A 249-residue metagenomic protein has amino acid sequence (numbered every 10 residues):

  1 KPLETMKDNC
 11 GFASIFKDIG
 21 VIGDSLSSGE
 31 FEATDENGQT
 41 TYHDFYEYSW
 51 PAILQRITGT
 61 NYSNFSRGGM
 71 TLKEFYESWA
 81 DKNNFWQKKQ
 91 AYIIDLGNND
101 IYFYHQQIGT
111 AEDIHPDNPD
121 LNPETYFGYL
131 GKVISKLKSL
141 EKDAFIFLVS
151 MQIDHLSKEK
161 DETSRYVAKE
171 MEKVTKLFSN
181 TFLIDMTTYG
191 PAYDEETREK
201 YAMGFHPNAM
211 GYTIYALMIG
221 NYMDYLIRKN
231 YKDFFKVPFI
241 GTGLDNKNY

Functional and structural regions predicted by a protein language model:
K1-F65, K82-F85, K232: Serine-esterase "nucleophile elbow" of acetyl-processing enzymes
D18-G23, S27, N61-S66, Q90-L96 (+3 more regions): Structural recognition of the beta-strand scaffold that forms the well-ordered cores of secreted hydrolase catalytic
S25-G29, R67-K73, N98-F103, Q152-L156 (+1 more regions): Solvent-exposed loop/turn segments at secondary-structure junctions within structured extracellular/periplasmic domains
S28-Y46, S66-T71, G109-P123, G204: Acidic/histidine-rich helix-loop elements that form or flank divalent-metal/phosphate-binding sites at the catalytic
E47-S49, E74-W86, G131-K136, K169: Alpha-helical scaffolding within the catalytic cores of extracellular/periplasmic polymer-degrading hydrolases
I53-T60, K132-F147, E170-I184, L226: A structural motif corresponding to the C-terminal end of an alpha-helix and its immediate exit/capping segment
L72-E124, D154: Oxyanion-hole/transition-state-stabilizing segment in secreted/luminal serine hydrolases and related acyltransferases
M151-Y249: Catalytic His-Asp segment of secreted/periplasmic serine-dependent ester chemistry enzymes
